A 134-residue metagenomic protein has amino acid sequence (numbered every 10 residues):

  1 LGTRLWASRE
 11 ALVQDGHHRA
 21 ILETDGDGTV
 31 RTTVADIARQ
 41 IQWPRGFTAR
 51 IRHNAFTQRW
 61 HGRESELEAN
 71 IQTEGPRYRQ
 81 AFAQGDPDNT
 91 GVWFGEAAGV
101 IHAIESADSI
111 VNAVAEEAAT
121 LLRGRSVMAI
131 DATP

Functional and structural regions predicted by a protein language model:
L1-P134: Conserved active-site-proximal phosphate/metal-binding subdomains
